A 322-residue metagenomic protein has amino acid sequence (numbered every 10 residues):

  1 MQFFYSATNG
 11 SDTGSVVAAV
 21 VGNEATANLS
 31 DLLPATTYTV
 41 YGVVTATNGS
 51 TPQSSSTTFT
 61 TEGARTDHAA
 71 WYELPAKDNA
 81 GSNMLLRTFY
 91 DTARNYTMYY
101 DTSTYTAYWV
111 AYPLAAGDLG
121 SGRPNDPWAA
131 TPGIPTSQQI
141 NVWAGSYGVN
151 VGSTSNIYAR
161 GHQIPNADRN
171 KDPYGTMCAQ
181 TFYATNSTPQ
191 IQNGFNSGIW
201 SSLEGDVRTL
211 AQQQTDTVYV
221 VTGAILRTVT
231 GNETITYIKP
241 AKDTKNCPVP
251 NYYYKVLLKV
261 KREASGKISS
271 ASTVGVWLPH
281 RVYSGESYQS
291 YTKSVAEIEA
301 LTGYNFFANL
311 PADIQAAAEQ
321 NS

Functional and structural regions predicted by a protein language model:
M1-V17: Extracellular low-complexity, O-glycosylation-prone stalks/linkers
S15, S55-T57: Extracytoplasmic/periplasmic beta-strand context in beta-sandwich domains, especially the cupredoxin/COX2 CuA-binding
V20-N23: Short proline/glycine- and polar residue-rich coil/turn motifs
A25-A27: Short strand-edge motifs at loop-to-beta-strand transitions and within beta-strands of extracellular beta-rich domains
L29, L33, V43-A46, T58-S322: Domain-level detector for secreted/extracellular nuclease and nuclease-toxin modules, and for the ENPP-like C-terminal
A35-T37: Extracellular Ig-like/FN3 beta-sandwich strand-entry sites
N48-Q53: Short, exposed coil/turn segments at beta-strand boundaries within extracellular/luminal domains
